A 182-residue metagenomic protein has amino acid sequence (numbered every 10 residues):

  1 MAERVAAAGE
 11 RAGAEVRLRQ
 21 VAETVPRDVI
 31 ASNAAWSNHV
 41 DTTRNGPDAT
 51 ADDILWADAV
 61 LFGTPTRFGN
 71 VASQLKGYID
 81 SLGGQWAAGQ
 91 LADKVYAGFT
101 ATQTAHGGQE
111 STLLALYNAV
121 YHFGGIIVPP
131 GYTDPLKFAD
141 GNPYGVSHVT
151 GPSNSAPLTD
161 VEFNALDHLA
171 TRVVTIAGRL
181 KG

Functional and structural regions predicted by a protein language model:
M1-Q90, T150-G182: N-terminal beta1-alpha1-beta2 submodule of the flavodoxin-like/Rossmannoid cofactor-binding fold
A92-P143: Short, glycine-/small-residue-rich phosphate/pyrophosphate-handling segment
P143-T150: Mobile gating loops/cap/lid regions near enzyme active sites that modulate substrate access
